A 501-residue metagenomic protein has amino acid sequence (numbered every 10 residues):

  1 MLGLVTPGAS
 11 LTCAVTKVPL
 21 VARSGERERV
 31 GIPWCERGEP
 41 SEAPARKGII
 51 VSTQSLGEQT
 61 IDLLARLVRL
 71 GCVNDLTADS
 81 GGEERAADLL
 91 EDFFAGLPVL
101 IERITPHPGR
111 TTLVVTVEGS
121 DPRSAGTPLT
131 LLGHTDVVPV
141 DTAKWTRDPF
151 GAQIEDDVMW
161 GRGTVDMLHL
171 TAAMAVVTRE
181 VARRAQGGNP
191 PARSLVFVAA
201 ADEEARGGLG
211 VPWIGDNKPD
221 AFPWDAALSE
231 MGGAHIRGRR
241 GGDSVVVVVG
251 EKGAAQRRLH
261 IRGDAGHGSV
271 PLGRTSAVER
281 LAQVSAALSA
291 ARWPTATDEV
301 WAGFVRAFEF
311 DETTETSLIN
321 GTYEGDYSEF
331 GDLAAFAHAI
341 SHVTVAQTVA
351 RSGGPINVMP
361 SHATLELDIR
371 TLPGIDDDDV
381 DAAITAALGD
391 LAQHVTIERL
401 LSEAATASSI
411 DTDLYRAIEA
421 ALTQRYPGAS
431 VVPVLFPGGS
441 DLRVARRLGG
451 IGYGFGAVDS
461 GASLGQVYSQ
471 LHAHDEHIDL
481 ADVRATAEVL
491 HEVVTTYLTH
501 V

Functional and structural regions predicted by a protein language model:
E39-I50: Short, Lys/Arg-enriched N-terminal segments with co-localized hydrophobic residues within the first ~10-30 amino acids
G48-T142, H362-E366, D377-D381: N-terminal helical capping/dimerization or prosegment-like subdomains of hydrolases acting on amide or phosphate bonds
A125-V196: Active-site metal-coordination/substrate-binding segment of hydrolases, especially metallo-dependent peptidases
T135-V137, A199-G207, E230-H235, A265: Acidic, glycine-rich active-site loops and adjacent beta-strand->loop/helix elements that engage anionic groups
P219-D220, A226, G233-G242, V248-Q256 (+3 more regions): Acidic-enriched catalytic cores of C-N bond-cleaving enzymes acting on peptides and small amides
S285-W293, T314-L318, S409-D459: Active-site-adjacent substrate-binding region of metalloamidase/peptidase-like peptide-processing proteins
S402, G428-H500: Zn-dependent metallopeptidase/amidohydrolase metal-coordination segment
